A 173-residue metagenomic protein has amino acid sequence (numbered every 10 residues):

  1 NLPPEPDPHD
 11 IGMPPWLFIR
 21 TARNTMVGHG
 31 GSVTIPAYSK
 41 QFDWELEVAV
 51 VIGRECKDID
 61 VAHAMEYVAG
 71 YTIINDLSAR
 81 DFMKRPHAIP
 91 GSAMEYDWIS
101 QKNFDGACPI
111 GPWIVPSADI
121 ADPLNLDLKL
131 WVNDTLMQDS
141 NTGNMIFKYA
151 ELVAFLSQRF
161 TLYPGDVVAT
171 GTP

Functional and structural regions predicted by a protein language model:
N1-S39, W44: Extended, compositionally biased flexible segments
E5-P8, T34-F42, V48, C56-H63 (+2 more regions): A generic local secondary-structure boundary/capping motif
P15-L17, N24-T25, S32, E47-A49 (+5 more regions): Structural motif
F18-A22, W44-V48, I52-R54, T72-L77 (+3 more regions): Short, structured patches in soluble enzyme cores that scaffold and shape functional sites
V27-G28, I59-V61, D81-M83: Short helix/loop capping segments that flank catalytic or ligand/cofactor-binding pockets
M65-V68: Alpha-helical secondary-structure segments
R80-P173: Catalytic-pocket segment enriched in acidic/His residues
